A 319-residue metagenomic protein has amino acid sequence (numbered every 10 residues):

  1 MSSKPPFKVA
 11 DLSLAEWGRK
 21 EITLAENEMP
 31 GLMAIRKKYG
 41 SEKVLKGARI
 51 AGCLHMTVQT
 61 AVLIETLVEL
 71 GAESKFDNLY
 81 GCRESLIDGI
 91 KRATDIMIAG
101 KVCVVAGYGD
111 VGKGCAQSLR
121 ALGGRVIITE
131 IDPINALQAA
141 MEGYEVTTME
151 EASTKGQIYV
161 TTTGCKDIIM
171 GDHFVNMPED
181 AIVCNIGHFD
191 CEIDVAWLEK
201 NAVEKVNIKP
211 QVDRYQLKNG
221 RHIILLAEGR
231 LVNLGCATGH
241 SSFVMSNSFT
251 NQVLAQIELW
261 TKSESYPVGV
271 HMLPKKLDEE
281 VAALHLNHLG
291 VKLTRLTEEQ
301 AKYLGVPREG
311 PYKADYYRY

Functional and structural regions predicted by a protein language model:
S2-K4, S13-P30, A48, T57 (+3 more regions): Adenosine-phosphate binding glycine-rich loop
D11, K43, A99, Q117-E151 (+3 more regions): C-terminal active-site/capping subdomain that shapes the small-molecule cofactor and substrate pocket of enzyme
A25-A61, E65: Active-site-flanking structural segment that lines cofactor/substrate pockets
L54-I64, V68-L70, S74, G81-G156 (+1 more regions): Glycine-rich phosphate/diphosphate-binding loop of Rossmann-like nucleotide-binding domains
M56, C165-K166, H188-D190, R230-L231 (+1 more regions): Short glycine-rich anion-binding loops that position phosphate/pyrophosphate groups of nucleotides and phosphorylated
I64-L70, S118-L122, V175-P178, K200-N201 (+1 more regions): Short, solvent-exposed amphipathic alpha-helical segments in soluble enzyme and RNA/protein-processing domains
A136, M141-R221: Rossmann-like adenosine-cofactor binding region
